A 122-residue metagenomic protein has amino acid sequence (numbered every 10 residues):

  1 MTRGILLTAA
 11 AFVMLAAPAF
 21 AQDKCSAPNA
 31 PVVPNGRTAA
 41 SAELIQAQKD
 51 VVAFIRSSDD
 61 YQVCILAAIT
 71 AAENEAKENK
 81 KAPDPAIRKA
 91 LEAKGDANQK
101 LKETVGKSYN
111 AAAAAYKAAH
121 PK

Functional and structural regions predicted by a protein language model:
M1-A9: Bacterial N-terminal signal peptides that target proteins for export
G4-I5, S41-L44, A76-D84: Short, structured coil/loop segments at alpha-helix boundaries
M14-P18: N-terminal signal peptide c-region/cleavage motif recognized by signal peptidases
F20-A67: Immediate post-signal-peptide N-terminus of mature secreted/exported proteins
I69-K122: Compact alpha-helical subdomains of small soluble proteins
